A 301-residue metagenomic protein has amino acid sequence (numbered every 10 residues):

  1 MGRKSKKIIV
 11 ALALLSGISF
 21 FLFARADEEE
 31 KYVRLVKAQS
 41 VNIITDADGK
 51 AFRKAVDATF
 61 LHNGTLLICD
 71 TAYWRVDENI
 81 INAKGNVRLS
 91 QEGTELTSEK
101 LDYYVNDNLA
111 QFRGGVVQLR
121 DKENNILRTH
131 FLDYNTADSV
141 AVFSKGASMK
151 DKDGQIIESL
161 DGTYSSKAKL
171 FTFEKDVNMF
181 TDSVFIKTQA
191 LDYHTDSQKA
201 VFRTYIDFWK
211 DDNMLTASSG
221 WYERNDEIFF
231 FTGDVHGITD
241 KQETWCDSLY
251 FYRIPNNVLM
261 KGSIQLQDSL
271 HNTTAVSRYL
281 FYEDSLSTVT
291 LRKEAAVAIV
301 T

Functional and structural regions predicted by a protein language model:
M1-E30: Bacterial Sec-dependent N-terminal signal peptides
F23-T301: N-terminal amphipathic/hydrophobic interface segments
